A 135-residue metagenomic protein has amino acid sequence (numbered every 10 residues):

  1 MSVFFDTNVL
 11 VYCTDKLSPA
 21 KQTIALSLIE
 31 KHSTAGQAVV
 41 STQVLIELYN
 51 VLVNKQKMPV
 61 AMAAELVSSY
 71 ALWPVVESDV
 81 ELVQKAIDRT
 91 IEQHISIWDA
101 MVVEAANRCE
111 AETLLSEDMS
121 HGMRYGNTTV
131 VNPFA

Functional and structural regions predicted by a protein language model:
M1-V40, K55-A61, A135: Short, well-structured N-terminal submotif of metal-dependent ribonuclease cores
V9-L10, E47-V51, L66, K85: A general alpha-helix detector
C13, H32-A35, V51-K55, Y70-P74 (+1 more regions): Alpha-helix C-capping/helix-to-loop hinge sites
V39, V76, V131: General small-molecule cofactor/ligand-binding pocket signal
T42-I46, S68-E92: Acidic catalytic patch
L45, L52-A71: Glycine/small-residue-rich phosphate/adenosyl-binding loop
D99-A100: Conserved glycosyltransferase catalytic-site signature
V103, N107-A135: Acidic, PIN/NYN-like endoribonuclease modules and their adjacent C-terminal/linker elements
